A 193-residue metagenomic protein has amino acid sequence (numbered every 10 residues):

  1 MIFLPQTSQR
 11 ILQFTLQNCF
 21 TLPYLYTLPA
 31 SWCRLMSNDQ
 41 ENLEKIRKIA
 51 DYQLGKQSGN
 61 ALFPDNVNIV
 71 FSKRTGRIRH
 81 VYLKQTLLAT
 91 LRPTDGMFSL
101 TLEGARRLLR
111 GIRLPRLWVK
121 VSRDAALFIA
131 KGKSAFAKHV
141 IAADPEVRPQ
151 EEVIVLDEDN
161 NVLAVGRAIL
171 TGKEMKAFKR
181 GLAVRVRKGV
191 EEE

Functional and structural regions predicted by a protein language model:
Q6: Detector for the Zn2+-coordinating histidines of canonical Cys2His2
R10, F14: Cationic, low-complexity basic patches in intrinsically disordered or flexible, solvent-exposed regions
N18, Y24-Y26: Intrinsic-disorder-associated, low-complexity terminal segments enriched in Asp/Asn/His/Tyr and depleted of Lys/Arg
L28-A30: Compositionally biased, low-complexity peptide segments typical of secreted/host-interacting small proteins
W32-P93: N-terminal intrinsically disordered, low-complexity, charge/repeat-rich segments that act as generic
K48-N66, L91-P149, I154-E193: Beta-strand/loop-dominated core regions that host nucleotide or nucleotide-derived cofactor-binding catalytic loops
